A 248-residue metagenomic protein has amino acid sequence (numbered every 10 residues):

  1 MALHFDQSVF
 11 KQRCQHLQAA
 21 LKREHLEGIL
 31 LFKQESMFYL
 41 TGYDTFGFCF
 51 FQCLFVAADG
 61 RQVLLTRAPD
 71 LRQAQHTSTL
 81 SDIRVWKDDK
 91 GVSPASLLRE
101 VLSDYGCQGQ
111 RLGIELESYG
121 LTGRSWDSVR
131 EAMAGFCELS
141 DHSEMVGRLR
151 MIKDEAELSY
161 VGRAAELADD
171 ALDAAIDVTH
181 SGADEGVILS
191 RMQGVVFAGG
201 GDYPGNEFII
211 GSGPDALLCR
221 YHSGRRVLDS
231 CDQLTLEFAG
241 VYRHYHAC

Functional and structural regions predicted by a protein language model:
M1-D6, L80-W86, I209-G211: Short, basic, glycine/proline-bearing loop/turn elements
M1-R61, S103: Terminal domain-start leader segments
V9, K90-P204: Flexible, acidic/His-enriched mid-domain "rim/lid" segments that flank
E27, S81, Q110, D232: Conserved acidic residues
F32-Q34, R67-A68, I114-Y119: Structural motif
M37-G47, H142-R148, I152, A183-C248: Short catalytic-site patches enriched in acidic/histidine residues that coordinate or position cofactors/metals
F51, D59-R61, C107-R111, F136 (+1 more regions): A general structural motif
V63-P94: Compact, glycine/acidic-enriched structural inserts
